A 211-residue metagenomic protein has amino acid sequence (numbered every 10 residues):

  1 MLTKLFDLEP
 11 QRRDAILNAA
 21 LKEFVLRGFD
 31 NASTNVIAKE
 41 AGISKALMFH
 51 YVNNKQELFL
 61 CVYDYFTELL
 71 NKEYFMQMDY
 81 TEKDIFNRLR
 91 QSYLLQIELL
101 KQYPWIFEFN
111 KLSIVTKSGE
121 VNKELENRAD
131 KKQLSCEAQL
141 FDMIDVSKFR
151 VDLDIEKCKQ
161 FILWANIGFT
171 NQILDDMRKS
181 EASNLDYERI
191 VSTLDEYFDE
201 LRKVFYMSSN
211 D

Functional and structural regions predicted by a protein language model:
M1-Q11, S209-D211: N-terminal intrinsically disordered/low-complexity leader segments
L2-K4, A15, E23-E57, C61: Helix-turn-helix
T3-F6, S44-H50, F107, A165-Q172: Gram-positive cell-envelope targeting signals
D30, F149-R150: Conserved hydrophobic residue
C61, M76-Y103, I155-I162, L194: Hydrophobic alpha-helical connector segments
D64-L69: Short, basic, alpha-helical segments at the C-terminal edge of helix-turn-helix-like DNA-binding modules
I97-A138, K157-Q160, S183-E188: Short secondary-structure transition hinges
L134, A138-D142, V146, W164-D211: C-terminal peripheral helix-coil segments that are non-catalytic and often amphipathic
